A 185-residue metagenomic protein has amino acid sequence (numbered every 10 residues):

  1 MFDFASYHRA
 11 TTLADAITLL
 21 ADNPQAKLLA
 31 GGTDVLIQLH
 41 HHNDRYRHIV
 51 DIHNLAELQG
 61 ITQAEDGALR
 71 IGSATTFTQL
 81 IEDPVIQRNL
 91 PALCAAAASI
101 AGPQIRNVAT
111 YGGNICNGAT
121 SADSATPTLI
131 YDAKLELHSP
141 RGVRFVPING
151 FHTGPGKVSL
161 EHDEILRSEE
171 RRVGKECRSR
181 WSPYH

Functional and structural regions predicted by a protein language model:
M1-R172, R178: C-terminal structural segment of proteins
K175-H185: Hydrophobic alpha-helical segments, chiefly the membrane-spanning helices and signal/signal-anchor peptides
